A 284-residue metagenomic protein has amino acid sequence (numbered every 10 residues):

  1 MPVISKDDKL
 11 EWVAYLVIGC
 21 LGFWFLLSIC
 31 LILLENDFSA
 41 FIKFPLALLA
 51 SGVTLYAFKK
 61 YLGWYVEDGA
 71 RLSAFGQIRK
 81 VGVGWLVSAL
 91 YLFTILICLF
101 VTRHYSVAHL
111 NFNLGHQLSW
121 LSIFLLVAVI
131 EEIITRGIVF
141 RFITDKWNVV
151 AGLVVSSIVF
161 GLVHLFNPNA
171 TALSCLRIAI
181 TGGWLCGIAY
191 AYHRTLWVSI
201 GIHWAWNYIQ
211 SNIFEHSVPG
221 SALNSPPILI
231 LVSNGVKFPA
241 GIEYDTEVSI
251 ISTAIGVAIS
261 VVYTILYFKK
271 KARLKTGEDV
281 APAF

Functional and structural regions predicted by a protein language model:
M1-C20, S39-L49, G63-I97, N111-Q117 (+1 more regions): Interfacial transmembrane-helix boundary/kink motif in multi-pass membrane proteins
M1-E67, S211-F284: N-terminal, membrane-interfacial amphipathic/helix-forming hydrophobic leader that caps and precedes the first
C20-S28, L92-C98, S157-F166, A205-I213: Aromatic-anchored segments of alpha-helical transmembrane domains
N36-D37, H104-L110, H164-L173: Membrane-interface helix caps and helix-loop-helix hairpins in membrane proteins
F41, H109-W120, A170-R177: Juxtamembrane helix-entry segments on the extracytoplasmic side of multipass membrane proteins
W85, A89, Q117, L121 (+8 more regions): Residue-level signature of the transmembrane alpha-helical core of multi-pass small-molecule transporters
N111-F166: Function-critical hydrophobic alpha-helical transmembrane segments in multi-pass membrane proteins
C175-K237: Functionally important transmembrane alpha-helices
